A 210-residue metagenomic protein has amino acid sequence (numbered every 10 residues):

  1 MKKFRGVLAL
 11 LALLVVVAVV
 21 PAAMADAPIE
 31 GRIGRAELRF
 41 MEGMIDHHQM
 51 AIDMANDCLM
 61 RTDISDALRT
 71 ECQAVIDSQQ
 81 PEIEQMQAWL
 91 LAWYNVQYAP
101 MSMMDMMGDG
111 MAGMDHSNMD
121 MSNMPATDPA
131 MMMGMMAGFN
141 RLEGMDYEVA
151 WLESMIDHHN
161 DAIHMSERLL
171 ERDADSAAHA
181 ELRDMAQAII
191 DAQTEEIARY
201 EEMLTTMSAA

Functional and structural regions predicted by a protein language model:
M1-L10: Bacterial N-terminal signal peptides that target proteins for export
R5, P21-A210: All-alpha RGS (Regulator of G-protein Signaling) helical domain and cognate RGS-like helical scaffolds
A9-A18: Bacterial N-terminal signal peptides
